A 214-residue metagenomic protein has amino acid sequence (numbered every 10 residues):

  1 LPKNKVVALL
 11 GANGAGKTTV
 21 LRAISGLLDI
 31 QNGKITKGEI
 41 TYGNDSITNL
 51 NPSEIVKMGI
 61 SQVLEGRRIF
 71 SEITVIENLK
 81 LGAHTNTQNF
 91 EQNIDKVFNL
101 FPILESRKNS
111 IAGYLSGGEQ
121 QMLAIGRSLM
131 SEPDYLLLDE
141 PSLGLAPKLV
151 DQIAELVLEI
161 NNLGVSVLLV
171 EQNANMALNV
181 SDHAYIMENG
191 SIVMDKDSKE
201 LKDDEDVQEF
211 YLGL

Functional and structural regions predicted by a protein language model:
L10-A12: The feature captures the beta-strand-to-loop junction immediately N-terminal to the Walker
S25: Helix-to-loop junction immediately C-terminal to a conserved catalytic motif
L28, E39-K57, S198-L201: ABC ATPase NBD Q-loop/coupling interface
I73, Y114-L115, S128-L129: ABC ATPase signature
I111-L115, E119: Conserved ABC ATPase signature
M130-D134: A short, proline-enriched helix->beta-strand linker immediately N-terminal to the Walker B motif in ABC-type P-loop
D151-L163: Helical segment within the ABC ATPase nucleotide-binding domain
